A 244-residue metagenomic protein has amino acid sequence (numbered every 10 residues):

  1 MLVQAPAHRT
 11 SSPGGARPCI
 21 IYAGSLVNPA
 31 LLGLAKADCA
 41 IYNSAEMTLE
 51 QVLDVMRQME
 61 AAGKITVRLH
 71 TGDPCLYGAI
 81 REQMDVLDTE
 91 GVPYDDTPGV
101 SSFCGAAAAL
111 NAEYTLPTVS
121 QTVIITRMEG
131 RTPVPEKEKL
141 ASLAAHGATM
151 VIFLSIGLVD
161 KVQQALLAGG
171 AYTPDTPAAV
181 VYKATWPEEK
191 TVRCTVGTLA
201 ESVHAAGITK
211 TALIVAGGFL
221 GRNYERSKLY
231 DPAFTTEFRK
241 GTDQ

Functional and structural regions predicted by a protein language model:
M1-V100: Class I S-adenosyl-L-methionine
Q4, G33-L34, A108-T115: Active-site-proximal loop->helix
A7-S12, T115, E138-A144: Short, flexible, solvent-exposed loop/turn segments with mixed acidic/basic and small polar residues
E50-Q58, A109-E113, E136-L140: Short, charged beta->alpha transition segments
Q51, A62-T66, D85, T122 (+1 more regions): A contiguous loop/helix-start segment that scaffolds small-molecule binding in enzyme catalytic cores
V86-A106, P117-T126: Short, acidic/small-residue loops that bind anionic groups at enzyme active sites
G105-A107, V162-Q163: Short hydrophobic alpha-helical segments that form membrane-spanning helices or hydrophobic packing faces of helical
